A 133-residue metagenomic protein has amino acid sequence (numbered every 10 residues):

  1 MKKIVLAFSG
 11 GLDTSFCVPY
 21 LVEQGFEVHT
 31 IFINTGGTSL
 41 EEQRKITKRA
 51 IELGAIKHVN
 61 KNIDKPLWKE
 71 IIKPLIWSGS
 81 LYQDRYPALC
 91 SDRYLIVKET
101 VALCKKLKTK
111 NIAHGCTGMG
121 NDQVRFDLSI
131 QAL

Functional and structural regions predicted by a protein language model:
M1-L133: ATP-dependent adenylation/nucleotidyltransferase module used to activate substrates
